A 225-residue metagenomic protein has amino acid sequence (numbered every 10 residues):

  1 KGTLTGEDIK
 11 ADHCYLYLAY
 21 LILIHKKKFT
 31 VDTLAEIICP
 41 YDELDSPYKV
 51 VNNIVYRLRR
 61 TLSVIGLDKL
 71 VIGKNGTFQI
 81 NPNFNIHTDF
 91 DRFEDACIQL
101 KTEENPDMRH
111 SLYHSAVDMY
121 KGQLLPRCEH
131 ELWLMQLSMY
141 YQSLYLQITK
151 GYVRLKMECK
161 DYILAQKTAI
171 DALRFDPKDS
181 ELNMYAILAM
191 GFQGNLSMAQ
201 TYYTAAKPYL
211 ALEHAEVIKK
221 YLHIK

Functional and structural regions predicted by a protein language model:
K1-K167, D171, S180-E181, Y185 (+2 more regions): Intrinsically disordered, low-complexity protein-interaction/activation regions
F175: Acyl-donor (CoA/ACP) binding surface of acyl/acetyltransferases
A186-M190: TPR/Sel1-like alpha-solenoid repeat signature
